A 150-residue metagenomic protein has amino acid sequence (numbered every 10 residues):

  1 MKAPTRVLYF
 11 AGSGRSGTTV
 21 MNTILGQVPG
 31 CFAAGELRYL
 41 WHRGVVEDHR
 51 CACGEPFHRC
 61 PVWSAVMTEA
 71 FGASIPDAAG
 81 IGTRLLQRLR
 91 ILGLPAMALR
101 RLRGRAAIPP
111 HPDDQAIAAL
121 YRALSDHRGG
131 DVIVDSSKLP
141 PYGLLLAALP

Functional and structural regions predicted by a protein language model:
M1: Pre-Walker A adenine-sensing motif
P4-V7: Pre-Walker A (Motif I) flank of P-loop NTPase domains
F10: Hydrophobic anchor at the beta1->P-loop junction of P-loop NTPases
R15-S16: ATP-binding Walker
T19-F32: A conserved segment at the C-terminal end of the G1
E36-I133, L144: PAPS-dependent sulfation machinery
S136-P150: ATP-dependent NMP and nucleoside kinases share a basic, alpha-helical "lid"
